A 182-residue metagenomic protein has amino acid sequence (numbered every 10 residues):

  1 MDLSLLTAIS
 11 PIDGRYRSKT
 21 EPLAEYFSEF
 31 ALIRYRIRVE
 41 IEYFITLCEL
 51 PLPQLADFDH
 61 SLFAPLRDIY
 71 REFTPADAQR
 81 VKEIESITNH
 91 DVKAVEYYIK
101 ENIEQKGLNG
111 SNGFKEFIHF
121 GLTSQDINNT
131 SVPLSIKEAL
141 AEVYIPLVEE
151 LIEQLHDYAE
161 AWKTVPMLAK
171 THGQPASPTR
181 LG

Functional and structural regions predicted by a protein language model:
M1-G182: A helix-coil-helix interface module used to build multimeric assemblies and to scaffold catalytic/cofactor sites
